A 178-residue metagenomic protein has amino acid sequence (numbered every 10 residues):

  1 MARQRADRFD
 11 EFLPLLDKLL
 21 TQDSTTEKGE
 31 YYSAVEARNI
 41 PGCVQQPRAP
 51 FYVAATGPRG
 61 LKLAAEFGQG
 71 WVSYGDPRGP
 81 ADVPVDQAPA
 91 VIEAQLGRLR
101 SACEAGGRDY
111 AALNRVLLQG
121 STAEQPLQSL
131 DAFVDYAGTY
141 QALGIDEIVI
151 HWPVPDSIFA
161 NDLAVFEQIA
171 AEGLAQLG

Functional and structural regions predicted by a protein language model:
M1-G178: Active-site-adjacent structural elements that line small-molecule/cofactor binding pockets in enzymes
